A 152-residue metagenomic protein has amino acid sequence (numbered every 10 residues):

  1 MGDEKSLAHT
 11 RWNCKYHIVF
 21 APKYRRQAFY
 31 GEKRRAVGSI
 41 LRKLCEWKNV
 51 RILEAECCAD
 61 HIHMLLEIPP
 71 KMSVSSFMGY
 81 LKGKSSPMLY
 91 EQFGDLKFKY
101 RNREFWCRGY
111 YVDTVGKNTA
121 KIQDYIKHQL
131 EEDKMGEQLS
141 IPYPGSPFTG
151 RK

Functional and structural regions predicted by a protein language model:
M1-K152: Basic nucleic-acid-binding interfaces
